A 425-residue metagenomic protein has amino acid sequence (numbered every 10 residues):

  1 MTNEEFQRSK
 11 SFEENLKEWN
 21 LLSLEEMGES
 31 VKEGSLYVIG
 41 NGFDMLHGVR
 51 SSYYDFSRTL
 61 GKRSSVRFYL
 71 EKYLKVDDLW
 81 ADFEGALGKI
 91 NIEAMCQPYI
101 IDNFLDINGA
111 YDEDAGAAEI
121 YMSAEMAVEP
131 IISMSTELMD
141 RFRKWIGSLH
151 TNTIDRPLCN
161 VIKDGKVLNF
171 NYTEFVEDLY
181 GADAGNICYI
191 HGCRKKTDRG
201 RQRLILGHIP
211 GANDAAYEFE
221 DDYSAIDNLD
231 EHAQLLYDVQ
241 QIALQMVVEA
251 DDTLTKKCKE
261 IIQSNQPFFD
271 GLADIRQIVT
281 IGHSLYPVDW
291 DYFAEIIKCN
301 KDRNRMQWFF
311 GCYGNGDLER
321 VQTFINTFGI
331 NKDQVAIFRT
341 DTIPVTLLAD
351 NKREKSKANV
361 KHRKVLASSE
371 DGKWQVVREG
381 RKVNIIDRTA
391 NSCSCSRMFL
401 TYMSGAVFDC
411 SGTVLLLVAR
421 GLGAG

Functional and structural regions predicted by a protein language model:
T2-I39, F43-H47, S264-H362: SIR2/sirtuin-family catalytic core signature
S35-K72, N169, L179-C188, G192-T197 (+3 more regions): Conserved catalytic core of sirtuin-type NAD+-dependent deacylases
Y54-L87, A336-R353: Extended charged low-complexity segments that act as oligomerization/scaffolding linkers
E71-I242: Extended, H/D-rich, highly charged conserved domains that either
H362-S368, T401-G412: Repeated scaffold domains used in trafficking and secretory/extracellular systems, primarily beta-propellers
R363-G380: Beta-strand-rich domains and repeat architectures in extracellular enzymes and scaffolds, especially beta-propellers
G372-V377, V407, V414-G421: Short beta-strand elements that form the blades of beta-propeller/WD-repeat-like and other beta-sheet-rich scaffold
V383-L400, G425: Surface-exposed loop/turn elements that mediate protein-protein interactions on large endomembrane-trafficking
